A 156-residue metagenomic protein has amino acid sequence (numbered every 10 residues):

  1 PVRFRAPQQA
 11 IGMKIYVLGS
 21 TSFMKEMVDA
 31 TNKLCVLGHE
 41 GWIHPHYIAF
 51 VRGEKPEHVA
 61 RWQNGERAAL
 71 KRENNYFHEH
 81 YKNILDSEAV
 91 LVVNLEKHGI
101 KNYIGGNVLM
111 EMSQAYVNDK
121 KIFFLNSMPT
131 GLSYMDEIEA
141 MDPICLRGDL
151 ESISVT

Functional and structural regions predicted by a protein language model:
P1-V2: Short, positively charged low-complexity motifs
A10-T156: Conserved catalytic or regulatory cores that recognize and/or transform ribose-phosphate-containing ligands
